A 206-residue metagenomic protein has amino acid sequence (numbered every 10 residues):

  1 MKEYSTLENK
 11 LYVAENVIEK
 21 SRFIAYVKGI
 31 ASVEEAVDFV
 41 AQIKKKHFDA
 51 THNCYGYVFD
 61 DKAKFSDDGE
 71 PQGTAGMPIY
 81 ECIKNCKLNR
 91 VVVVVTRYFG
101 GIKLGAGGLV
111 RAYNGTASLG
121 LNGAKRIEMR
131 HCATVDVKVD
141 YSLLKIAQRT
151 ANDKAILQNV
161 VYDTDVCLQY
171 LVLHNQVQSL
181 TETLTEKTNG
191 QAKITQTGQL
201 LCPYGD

Functional and structural regions predicted by a protein language model:
M1-T74, T195-Y204: C-terminal regulatory domains involved in ligand/effector binding and gene-expression control
L7-V13, S118-G123, A147-L157: Short amphipathic beta-strand starts and helix->beta connectors
D61, P71-L88, Y162-D163: Positively charged, aromatic-enriched nucleic acid-contacting surfaces
P78-G123: Active-site beta-strand/loop microenvironment that shapes enzyme catalytic pockets
K125-Y141: Short glycine-/aliphatic-rich beta-strand segments at the starts of folded cytosolic domains
V137-A155, T183: Short amphipathic alpha-helix segments
Q158-D163, T188-G205: Conserved short beta-strand edge segments in small beta-sheet-based binding/regulatory domains
Y170-L173, V177-S179: Terminal, non-globular segments
